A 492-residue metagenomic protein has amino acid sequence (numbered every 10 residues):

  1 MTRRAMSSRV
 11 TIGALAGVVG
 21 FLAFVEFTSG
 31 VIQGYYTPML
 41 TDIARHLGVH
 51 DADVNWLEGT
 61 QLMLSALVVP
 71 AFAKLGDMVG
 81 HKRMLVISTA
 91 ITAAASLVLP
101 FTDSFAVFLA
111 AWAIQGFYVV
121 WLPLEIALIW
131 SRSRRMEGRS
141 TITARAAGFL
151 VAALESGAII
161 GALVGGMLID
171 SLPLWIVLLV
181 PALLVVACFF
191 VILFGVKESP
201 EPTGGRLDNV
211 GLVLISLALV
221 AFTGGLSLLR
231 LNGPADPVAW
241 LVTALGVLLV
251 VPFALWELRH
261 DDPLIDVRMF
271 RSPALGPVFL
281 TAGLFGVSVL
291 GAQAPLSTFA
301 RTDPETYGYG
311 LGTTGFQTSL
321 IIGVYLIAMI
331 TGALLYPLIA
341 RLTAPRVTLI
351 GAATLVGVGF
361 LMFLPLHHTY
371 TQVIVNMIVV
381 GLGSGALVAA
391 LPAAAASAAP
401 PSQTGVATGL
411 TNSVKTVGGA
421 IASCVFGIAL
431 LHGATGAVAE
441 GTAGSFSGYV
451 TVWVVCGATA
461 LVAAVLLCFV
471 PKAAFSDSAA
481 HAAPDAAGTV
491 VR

Functional and structural regions predicted by a protein language model:
A14-V31, Y36-L40, A95, L264-T435 (+1 more regions): 12-transmembrane solute porter fold
H46-G48, G80, F101-V107, L172 (+1 more regions): Helix-breaking motifs and short loop linkers at transmembrane-helix boundaries and internal kinks in secondary membrane
G59-K74, P123-W130, G323-L335: Central cavity-lining transmembrane alpha-helices of secondary-active solute carriers, predominantly the Major
L67-H81, I169, T331-P345: Helix-to-loop junctions at the C-terminal end of transmembrane segments in multipass secondary transporters
L67-S104: Conserved MFS/SLC helix-loop-helix module at the cytosolic interface between two early adjacent transmembrane helices
A94-V98, A106-Y118, T371-V379: Paired small-residue
I114-A152, P202-G204: Cytoplasmic helix-loop-helix junction between adjacent transmembrane helices in 12-TM secondary transporters
E155, D170-L280, S288: Hydrophobic transmembrane-helix bundles of small-molecule transporters
